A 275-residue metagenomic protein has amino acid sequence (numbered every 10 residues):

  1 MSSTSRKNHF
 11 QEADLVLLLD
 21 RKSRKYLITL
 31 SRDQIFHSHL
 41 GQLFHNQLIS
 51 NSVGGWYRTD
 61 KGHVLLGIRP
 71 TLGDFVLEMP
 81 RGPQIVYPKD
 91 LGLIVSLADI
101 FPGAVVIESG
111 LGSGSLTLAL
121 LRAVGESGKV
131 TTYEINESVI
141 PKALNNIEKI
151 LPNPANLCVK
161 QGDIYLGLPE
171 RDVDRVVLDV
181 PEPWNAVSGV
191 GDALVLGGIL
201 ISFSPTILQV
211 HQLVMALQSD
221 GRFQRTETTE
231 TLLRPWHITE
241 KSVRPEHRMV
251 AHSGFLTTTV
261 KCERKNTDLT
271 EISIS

Functional and structural regions predicted by a protein language model:
M1-R69: N-terminal auxiliary segments of SAM/dcSAM-dependent transferases
K7-N8, E78-L91: Conserved SAM-binding loop and adjacent beta-strand
S96-F101, A123, L151, L168-E170: Glycine-rich helix-loop-beta junction characteristic of Rossmann-like nucleotide cofactor-binding loops
F101-G112: Conserved class I S-adenosyl-L-methionine
S113-E126: Conserved SAM-binding loop of SAM-dependent methyltransferases across substrates and taxa, primarily the Class I
S127-Y133, L200: Short beta-strand element of Class I
Y133-W184: S-adenosyl-L-methionine
V187-F255: C-terminal substrate-binding/active-site "lid" region of AdoMet-derived donor-dependent transferases
